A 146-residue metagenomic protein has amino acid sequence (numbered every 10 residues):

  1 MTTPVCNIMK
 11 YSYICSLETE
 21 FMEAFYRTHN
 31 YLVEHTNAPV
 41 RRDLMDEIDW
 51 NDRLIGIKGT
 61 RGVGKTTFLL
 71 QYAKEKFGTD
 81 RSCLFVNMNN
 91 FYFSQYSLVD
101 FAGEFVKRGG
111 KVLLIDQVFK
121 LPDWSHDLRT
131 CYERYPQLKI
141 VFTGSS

Functional and structural regions predicted by a protein language model:
M1-S146: Phosphate-binding site recognition
